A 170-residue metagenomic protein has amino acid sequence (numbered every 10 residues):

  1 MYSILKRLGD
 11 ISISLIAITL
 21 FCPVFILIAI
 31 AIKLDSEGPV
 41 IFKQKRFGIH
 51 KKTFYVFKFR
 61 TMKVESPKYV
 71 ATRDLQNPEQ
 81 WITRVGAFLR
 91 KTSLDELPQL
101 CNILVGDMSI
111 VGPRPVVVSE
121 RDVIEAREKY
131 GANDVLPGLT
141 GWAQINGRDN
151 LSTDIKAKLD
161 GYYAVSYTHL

Functional and structural regions predicted by a protein language model:
M1, L5, G9, P78-I82 (+1 more regions): Alpha-helical membrane-protein architecture signal
M1-E65, N102, Y167-L170: A hydrophobic, helix-centered structural microdomain
I11-S14, T83, A87, Q99-N102 (+1 more regions): Generic recognition of well-ordered alpha-helical segments within structured catalytic/regulatory domains
T19, L89-T92, D134: Glycosyltransferase donor-binding loop in the core domain
F25, Q80, D95-P98, T140: Active-site phosphate/pyrophosphate-handling residues
P39, C101-L170: Hydrophobic structural segments characteristic of membrane proteins
F42-W81, L139-K158: Short, glycine-rich, amphipathic interfacial segments at transmembrane boundaries or analogous
A87-S109: Short, conserved beta-strand/loop elements in beta-sheet-dominated catalytic cores that frequently flank divalent-metal
